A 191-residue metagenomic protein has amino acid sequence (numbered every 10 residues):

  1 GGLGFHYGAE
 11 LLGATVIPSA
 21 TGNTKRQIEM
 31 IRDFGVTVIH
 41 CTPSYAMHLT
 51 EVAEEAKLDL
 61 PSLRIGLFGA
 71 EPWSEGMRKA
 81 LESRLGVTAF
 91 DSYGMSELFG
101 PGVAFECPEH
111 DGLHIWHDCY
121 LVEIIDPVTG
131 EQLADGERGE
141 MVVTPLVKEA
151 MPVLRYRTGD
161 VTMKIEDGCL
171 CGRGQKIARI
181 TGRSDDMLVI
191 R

Functional and structural regions predicted by a protein language model:
G2-G13: Conserved short alpha-helical elements in the N-terminal third of ANL/AMP-binding
L12-R191: Active-site glycine/GP-rich loop and adjacent strand/helix microenvironment that borders small-molecule binding pockets
